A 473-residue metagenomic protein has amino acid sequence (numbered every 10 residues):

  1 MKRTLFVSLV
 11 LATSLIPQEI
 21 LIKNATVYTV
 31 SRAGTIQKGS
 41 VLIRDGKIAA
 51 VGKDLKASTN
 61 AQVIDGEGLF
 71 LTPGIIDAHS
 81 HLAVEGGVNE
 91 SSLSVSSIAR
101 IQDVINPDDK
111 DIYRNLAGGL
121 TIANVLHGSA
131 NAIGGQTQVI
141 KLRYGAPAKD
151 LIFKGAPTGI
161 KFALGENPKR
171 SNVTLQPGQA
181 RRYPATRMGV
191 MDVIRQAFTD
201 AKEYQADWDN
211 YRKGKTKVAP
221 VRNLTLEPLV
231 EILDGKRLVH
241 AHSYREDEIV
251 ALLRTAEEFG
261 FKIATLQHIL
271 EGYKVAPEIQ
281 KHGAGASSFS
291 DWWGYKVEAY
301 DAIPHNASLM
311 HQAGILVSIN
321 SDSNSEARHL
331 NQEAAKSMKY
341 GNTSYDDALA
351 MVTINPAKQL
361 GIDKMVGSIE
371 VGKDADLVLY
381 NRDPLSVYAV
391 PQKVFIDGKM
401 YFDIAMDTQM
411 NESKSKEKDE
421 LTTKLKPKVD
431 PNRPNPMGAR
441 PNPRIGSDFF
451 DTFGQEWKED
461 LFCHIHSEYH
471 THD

Functional and structural regions predicted by a protein language model:
T4-T13: Sec-dependent N-terminal signal peptides
I20-I22, A57-D103, A117: Replace "His-x-His-based motif
A25, T29, I36-G39, V371-K414: C-terminal cap of metal-dependent C-N hydrolases
A25, V41, G46, G68 (+10 more regions): Divalent metal-coordination and catalytic microenvironments
V27, S31-T72: Histidine-rich, glycine-flanked metal-binding segment
V84, V88-I105, A146, K161-A163 (+2 more regions): Active-site gating loops and adjacent loop-to-helix segments of metal-dependent hydrolytic enzymes
G86-V88, S94-A99, L238, P277-Q280 (+1 more regions): His/Asp/Glu-enriched, well-ordered alpha-helical/loop segment that forms or immediately abuts the divalent-metal
L116-I263, V390, I396, D403 (+2 more regions): Polyanionic/metal-chelating signatures
